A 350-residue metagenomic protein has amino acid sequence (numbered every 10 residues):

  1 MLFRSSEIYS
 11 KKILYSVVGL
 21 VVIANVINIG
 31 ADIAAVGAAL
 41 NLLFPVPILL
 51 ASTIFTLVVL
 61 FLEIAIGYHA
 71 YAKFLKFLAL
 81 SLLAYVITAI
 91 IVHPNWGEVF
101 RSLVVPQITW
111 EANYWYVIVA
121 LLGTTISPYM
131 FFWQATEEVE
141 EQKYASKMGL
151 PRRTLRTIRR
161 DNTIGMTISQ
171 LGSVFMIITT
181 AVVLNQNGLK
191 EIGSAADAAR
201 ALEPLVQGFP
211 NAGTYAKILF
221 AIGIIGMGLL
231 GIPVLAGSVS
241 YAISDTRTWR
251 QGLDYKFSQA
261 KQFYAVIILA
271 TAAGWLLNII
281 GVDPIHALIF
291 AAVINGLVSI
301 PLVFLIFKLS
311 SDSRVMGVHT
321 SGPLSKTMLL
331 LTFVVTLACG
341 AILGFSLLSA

Functional and structural regions predicted by a protein language model:
K11-K12, L49-T53, I164, I168 (+3 more regions): Loop-to-transmembrane helix boundary motifs in multi-pass membrane proteins
K12-G67, G123-S127, G226-G231: Helix-loop-helix module between adjacent transmembrane segments
S16-G19, L43-A65, S81-Y85, A89-I90 (+2 more regions): Transmembrane alpha-helical segments of multi-pass small-molecule transport proteins
I54-F55, E63-H93, I294-S299, S321-S325 (+1 more regions): Membrane-interface loop-to-helix entry segments
F74-F77, D245, Q251-I268, P284 (+2 more regions): C-terminal membrane-solvent junction of multi-pass transporters and transport-like membrane proteins
L80-Q107, G123-E138, L305-R314, C339-A350: Hydrophobic alpha-helical segments and their helix-loop junctions in multi-pass secondary transporters
T136, E140-K143, T167-D197: Extracellular/periplasmic helix-exit of transmembrane alpha-helices
